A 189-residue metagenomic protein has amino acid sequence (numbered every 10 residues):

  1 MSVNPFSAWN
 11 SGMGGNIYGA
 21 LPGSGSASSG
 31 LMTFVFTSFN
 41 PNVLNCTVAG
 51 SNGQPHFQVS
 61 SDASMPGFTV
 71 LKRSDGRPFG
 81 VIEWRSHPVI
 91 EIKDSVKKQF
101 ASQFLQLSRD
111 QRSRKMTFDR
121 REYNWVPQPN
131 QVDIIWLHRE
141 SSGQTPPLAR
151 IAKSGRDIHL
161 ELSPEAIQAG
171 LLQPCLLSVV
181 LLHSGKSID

Functional and structural regions predicted by a protein language model:
M1-C46, S51, P55, D110-S113 (+1 more regions): Low-complexity or membrane-interfacial segments used for flexible interactions
F39-V126: Acidic, polar low-complexity intrinsically disordered regions
